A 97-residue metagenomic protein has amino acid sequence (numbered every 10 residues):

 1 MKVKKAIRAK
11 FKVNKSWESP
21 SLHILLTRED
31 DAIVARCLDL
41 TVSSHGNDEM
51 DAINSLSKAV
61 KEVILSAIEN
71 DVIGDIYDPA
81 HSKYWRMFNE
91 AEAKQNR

Functional and structural regions predicted by a protein language model:
M1-S21, N54-R97: Short, charged, surface-exposed hinge/linker loops at domain edges that act as mobile lids or interdomain connectors
P20-D39: Short aromatic-glycine-(Arg/Gly/Cys) micro-motifs in beta-strand/loop hairpins
L26, D39-T41, I73, Y77: Compositionally biased amphipathic helical and low-complexity segments enriched in hydrophobic
L38-D51: A short, exposed loop/beta-hairpin motif centered on an aromatic-Gly-Thr core
